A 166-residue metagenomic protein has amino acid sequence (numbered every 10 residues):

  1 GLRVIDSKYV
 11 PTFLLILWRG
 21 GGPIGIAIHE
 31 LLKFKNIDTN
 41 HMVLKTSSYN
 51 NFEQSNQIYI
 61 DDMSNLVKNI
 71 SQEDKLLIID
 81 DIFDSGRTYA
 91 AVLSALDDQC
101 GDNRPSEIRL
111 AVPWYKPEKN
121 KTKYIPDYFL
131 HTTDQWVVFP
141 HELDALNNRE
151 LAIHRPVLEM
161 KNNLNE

Functional and structural regions predicted by a protein language model:
G1-E166: PRPP-associated nucleotide enzymes
